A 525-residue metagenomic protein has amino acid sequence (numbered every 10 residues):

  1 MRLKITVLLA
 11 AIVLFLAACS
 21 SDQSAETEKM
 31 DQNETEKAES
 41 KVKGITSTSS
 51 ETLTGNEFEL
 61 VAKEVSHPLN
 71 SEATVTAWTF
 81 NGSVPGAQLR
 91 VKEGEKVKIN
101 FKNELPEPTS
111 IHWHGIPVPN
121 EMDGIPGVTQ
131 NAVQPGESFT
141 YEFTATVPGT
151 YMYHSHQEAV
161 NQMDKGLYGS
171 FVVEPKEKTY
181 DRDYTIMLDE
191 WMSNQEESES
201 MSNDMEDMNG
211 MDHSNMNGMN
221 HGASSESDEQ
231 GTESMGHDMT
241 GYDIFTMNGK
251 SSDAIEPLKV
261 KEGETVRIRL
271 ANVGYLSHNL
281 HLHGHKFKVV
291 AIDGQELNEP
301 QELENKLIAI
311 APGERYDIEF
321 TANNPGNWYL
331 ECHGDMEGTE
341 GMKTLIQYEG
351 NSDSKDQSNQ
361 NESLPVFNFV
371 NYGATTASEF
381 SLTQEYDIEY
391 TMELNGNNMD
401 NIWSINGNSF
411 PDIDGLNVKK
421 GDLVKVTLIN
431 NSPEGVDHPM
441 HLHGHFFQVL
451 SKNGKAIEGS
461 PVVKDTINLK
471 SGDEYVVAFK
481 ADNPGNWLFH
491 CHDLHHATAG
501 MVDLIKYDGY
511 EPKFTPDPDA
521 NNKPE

Functional and structural regions predicted by a protein language model:
M1-I5, L9-A10: Positively charged n-region of N-terminal signal peptides that target proteins for export
F15-A18: C-terminal motif of bacterial Sec signal peptides marking the signal peptidase cleavage site
S20-E59, N161, L167-D204, N298 (+3 more regions): Extended terminal and domain-junction accessory segments
E28-M30, V61-E174, S277-I308, W328-E340 (+5 more regions): Histidine- and aromatic-enriched segments that form or immediately flank copper-ligand environments
G55, K92-G94, Q134-G136, K261-G263 (+4 more regions): Solvent-exposed, conformationally flexible loop/turn segments
F101, L270-N272, P518: C-terminal intrinsically disordered extensions
M122-I125, T129-P135, L188, E233-V366 (+2 more regions): Histidine- and aromatic-rich segments of cupredoxin/plastocyanin-like copper-binding domains
T185-E262, A271, N395, N406-N408: Acidic-aromatic/histidine active-site loop/patch
